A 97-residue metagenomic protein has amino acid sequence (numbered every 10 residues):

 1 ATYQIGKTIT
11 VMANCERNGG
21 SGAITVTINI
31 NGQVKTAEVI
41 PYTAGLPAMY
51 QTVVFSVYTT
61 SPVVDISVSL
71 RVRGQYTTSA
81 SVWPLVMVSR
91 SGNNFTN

Functional and structural regions predicted by a protein language model:
A1-N97: Extracellular jelly-roll beta-sandwich "head" domains, especially the C-terminal globular C1q domain
